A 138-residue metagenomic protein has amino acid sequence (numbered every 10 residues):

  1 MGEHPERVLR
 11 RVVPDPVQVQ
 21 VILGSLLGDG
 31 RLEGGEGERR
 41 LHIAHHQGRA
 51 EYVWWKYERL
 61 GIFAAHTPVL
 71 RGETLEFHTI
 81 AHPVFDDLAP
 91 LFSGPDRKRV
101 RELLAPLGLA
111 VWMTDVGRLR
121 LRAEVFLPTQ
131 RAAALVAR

Functional and structural regions predicted by a protein language model:
M1-R138: Internal intein/HINT superfamily modules and their associated LAGLIDADG
